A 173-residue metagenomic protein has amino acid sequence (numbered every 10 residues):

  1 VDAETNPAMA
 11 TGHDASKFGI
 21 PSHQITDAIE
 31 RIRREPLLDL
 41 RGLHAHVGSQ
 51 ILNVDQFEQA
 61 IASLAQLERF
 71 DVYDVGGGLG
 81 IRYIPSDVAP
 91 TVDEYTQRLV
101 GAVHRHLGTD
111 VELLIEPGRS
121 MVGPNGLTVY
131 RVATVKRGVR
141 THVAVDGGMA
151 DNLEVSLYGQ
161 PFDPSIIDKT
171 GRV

Functional and structural regions predicted by a protein language model:
V1-A3, V47-I51, L79-I81, R119-M121 (+2 more regions): Glycine-rich beta-alpha junction loops
V1-D74, I81, D87, R98 (+2 more regions): Active-site-proximal beta-alpha core segment in soluble small-molecule metabolic enzymes
M9, S16, D39, A45 (+6 more regions): Generic detector of intrinsically disordered, low-complexity, polar/charged segments
N53-Q59, Y83-Y95, G123-T134: Short glycine/threonine-rich loop-to-helix capping motif typified by GTGT followed within a few residues by an Asp-Pro
Y73-D87, E94, Q160-T170: Unusually extended, aromatic-enriched hydrophobic runs near protein termini
T109-V173: Charged (often Lys/Glu-rich) extended helix/loop segments that serve as interaction or gating elements
